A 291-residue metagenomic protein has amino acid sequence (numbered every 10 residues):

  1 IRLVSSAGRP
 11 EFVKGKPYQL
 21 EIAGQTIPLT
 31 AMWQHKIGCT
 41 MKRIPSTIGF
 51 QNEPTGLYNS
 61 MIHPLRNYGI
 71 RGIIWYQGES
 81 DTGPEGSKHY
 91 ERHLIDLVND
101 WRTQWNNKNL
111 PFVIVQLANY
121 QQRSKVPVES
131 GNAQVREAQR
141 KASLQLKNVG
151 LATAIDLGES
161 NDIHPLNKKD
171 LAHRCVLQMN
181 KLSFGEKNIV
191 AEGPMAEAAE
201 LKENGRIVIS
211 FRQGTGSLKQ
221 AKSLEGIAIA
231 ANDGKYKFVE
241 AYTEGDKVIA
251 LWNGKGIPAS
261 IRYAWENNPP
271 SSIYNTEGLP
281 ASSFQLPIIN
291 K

Functional and structural regions predicted by a protein language model:
I1-Y68: An acidic-aromatic loop/edge-strand motif
I48-N52, Y76-E91, A118, R123-V128: The substrate-binding groove and active-site-proximal loops of carbohydrate-active enzymes, especially glycoside
N52-P64, I95-D100, S130-R140: Alpha-helical scaffolding within the catalytic cores of extracellular/periplasmic polymer-degrading hydrolases
S60-E85: Oxyanion-hole/transition-state-stabilizing segment in secreted/luminal serine hydrolases and related acyltransferases
Y68-G72, N106-V113, L144-L151: Loop/turn elements at helix/coil->beta-strand transitions in domains of secreted/extracellular proteins
L117-L157: Substrate-gating cap/lid alpha-helix
L166, D170, L177, K181-S223: Surface beta-strand/loop "capping" patches
R206-V208, Q213-K291: C-terminal beta-sandwich/jelly-roll accessory domains of carbohydrate-active enzymes
